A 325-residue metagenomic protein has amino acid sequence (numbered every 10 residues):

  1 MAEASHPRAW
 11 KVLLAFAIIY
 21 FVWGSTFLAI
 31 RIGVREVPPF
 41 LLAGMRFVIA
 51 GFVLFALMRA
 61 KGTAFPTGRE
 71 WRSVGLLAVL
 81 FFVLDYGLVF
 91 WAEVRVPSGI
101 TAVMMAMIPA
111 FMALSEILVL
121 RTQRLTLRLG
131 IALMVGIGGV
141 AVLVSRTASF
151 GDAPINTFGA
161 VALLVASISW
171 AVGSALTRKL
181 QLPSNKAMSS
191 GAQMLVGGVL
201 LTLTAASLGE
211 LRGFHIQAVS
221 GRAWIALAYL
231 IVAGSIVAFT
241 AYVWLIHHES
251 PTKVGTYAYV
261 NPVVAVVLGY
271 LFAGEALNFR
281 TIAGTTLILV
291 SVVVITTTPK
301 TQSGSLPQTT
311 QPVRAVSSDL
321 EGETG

Functional and structural regions predicted by a protein language model:
M1-S5, R46-I49, S145, A223-I225 (+1 more regions): C-terminal-most transmembrane helix of multi-pass membrane proteins
R8-V12, E36-F40, G44, P66-R72 (+4 more regions): Juxtamembrane helix-entry segments on the extracytoplasmic side of multipass membrane proteins
K11-V12, E36-L84, P109-S115, S169-G173 (+4 more regions): Transmembrane alpha-helices of multi-pass small-molecule transport proteins
V22, T26-F27, F55-M105, V142 (+1 more regions): Specific transmembrane alpha-helical segments of multi-pass solute transporters/efflux pumps, especially DMT/EamA
S25, A29-I32, E36, A50-P66 (+4 more regions): Membrane-interface helix-cap regions at the ends of transmembrane helices in multi-pass membrane proteins
A43-M45, T101-M107, L176-V199, L227 (+1 more regions): Helix-helix packing/entry segments at the starts of transmembrane helices
L54, L76, M107, S115 (+4 more regions): Hydrophobic transmembrane alpha-helices of multi-pass small-molecule transport proteins
L54, M112-L114, L118-V119, L133-G136 (+4 more regions): Transmembrane alpha-helical segments that form core, pore/gating elements of small-molecule transporters/exporters
